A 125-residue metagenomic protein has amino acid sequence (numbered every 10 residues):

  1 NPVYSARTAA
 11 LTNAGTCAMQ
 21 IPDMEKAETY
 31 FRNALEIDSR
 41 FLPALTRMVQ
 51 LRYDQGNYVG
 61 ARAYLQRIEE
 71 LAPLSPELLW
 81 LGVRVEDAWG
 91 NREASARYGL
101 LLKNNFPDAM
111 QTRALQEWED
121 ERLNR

Functional and structural regions predicted by a protein language model:
N1-V3, I37, E70-L71, N105: Structural marker of alpha-solenoid helical repeat scaffolds
A6-T8, L42-P43, S75-E77, M110: Helix-start (N-cap) detector for alpha-helical repeat units in TPR-like alpha-solenoids, especially tetratricopeptide
E70, L74-R125: Terminal, low-structured helical/coil segments at or just beyond the last alpha-helical repeat
